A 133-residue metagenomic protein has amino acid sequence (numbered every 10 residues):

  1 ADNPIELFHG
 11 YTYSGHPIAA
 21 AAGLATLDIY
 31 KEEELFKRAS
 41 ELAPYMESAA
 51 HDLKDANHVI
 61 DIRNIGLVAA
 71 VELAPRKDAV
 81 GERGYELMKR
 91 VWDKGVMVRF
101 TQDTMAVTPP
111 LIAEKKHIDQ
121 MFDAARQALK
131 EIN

Functional and structural regions predicted by a protein language model:
A1-N133: Conserved N-terminal phosphate-binding loop of PLP-dependent enzymes in the Aspartate aminotransferase
